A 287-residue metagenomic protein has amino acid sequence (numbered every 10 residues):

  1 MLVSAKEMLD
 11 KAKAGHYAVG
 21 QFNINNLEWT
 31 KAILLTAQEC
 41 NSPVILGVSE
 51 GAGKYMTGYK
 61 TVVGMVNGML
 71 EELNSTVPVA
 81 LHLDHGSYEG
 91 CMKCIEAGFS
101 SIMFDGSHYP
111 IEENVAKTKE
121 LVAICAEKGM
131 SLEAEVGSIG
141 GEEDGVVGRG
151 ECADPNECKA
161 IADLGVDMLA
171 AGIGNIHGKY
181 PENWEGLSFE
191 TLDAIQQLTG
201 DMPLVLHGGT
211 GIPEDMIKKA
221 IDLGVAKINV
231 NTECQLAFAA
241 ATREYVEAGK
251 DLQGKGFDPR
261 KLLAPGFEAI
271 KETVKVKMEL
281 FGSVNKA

Functional and structural regions predicted by a protein language model:
V3-K11, G15, L27-A52, T57-T76 (+5 more regions): Alpha/beta enzyme core
S4, N23, D154, S188 (+4 more regions): Poly-acidic low-complexity segments
Y17-N25, E50-K54, K261, P265: A short N-terminal beta->alpha junction/helix N-cap motif
V19-N23, L81-H82, M103, L204-H207 (+1 more regions): Short catalytic-loop micro-motif centered on adjacent basic/acidic residues
I173, G208-T210, T232: Active-site proximal loops enriched in glycine and acidic residues that flank catalytic Cys/His/Asp and coordinate
P213-A287: C-terminal alpha-helical cap/extension of soluble enzyme domains
